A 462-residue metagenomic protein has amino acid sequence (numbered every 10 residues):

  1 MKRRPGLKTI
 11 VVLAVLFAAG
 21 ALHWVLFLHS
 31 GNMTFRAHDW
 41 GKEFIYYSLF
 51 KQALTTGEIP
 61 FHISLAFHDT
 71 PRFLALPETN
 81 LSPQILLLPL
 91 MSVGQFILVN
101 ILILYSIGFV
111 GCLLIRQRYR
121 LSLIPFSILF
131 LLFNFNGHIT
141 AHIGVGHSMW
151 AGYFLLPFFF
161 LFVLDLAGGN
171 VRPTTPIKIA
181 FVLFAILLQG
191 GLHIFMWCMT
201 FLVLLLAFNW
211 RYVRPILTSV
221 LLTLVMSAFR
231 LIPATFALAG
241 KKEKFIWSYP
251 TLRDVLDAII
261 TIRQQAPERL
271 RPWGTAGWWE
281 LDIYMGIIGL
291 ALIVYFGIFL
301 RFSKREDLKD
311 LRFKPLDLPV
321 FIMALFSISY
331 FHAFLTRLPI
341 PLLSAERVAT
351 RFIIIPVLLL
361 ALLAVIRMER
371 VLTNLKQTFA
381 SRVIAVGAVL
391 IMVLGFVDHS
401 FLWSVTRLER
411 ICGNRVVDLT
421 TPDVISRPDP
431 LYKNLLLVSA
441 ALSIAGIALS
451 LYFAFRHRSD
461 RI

Functional and structural regions predicted by a protein language model:
M1-L26, K314, R382-V383, S443-I462: Start-transfer (signal-anchor) and selected internal transmembrane alpha helices of multi-pass inner/ER membrane
I10-F17, R211-T235, W247-P250, P315-M323 (+1 more regions): Hydrophobic alpha-helical membrane-interfacial segments at the cytosolic entry of transmembrane helices
V15-F17, F109-I115, I124-G168, R172-F208 (+3 more regions): Membrane-embedded helix bundles of polyisoprenyl
A19-G108, L131-F154, L252-W273, F331-F334 (+1 more regions): Membrane-interface coil-to-helix junctions
L22-L28, L54, P83, L90-M91 (+7 more regions): Membrane-interface helix-loop junctions at the exits of transmembrane helices
G41-F61, L65-T70, P77, P83 (+6 more regions): Periplasmic/ER-lumenal interhelical loops and adjacent helix-loop junctions in multi-pass membrane proteins
N209-I216, V294-F334, T378-F379, H457-I462: Membrane-interface helix-loop-helix junctions at transmembrane boundaries of multi-pass membrane enzymes, predominantly
F331-T336, F379-I462: Transmembrane helical bundles and short interhelical boundary loops of multi-pass, membrane-embedded
